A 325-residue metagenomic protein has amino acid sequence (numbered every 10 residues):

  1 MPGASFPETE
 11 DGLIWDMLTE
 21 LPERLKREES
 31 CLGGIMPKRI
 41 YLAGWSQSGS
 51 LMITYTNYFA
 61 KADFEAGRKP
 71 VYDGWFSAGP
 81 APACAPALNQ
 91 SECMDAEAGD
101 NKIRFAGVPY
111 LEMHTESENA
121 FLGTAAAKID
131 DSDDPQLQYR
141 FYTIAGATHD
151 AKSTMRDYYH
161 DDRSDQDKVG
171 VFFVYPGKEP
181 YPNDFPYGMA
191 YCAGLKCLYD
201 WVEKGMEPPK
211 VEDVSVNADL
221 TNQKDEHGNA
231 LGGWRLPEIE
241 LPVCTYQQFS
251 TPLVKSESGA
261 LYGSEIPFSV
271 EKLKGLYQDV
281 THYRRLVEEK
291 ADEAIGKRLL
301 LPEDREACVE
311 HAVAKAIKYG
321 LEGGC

Functional and structural regions predicted by a protein language model:
M1-C325: C-terminal His-loop and adjacent cap/lid subdomain of alpha/beta-hydrolase
